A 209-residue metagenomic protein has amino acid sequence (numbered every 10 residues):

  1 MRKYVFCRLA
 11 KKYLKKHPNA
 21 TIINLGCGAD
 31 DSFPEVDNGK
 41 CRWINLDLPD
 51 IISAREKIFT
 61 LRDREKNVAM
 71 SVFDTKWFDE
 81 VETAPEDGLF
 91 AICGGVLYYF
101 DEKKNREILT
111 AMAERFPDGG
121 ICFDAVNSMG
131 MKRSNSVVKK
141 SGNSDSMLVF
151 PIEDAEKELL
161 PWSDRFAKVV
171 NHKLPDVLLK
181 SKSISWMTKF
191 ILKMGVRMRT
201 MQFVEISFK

Functional and structural regions predicted by a protein language model:
M1-T21, L25, A29-K209: Alpha-helical subdomain
